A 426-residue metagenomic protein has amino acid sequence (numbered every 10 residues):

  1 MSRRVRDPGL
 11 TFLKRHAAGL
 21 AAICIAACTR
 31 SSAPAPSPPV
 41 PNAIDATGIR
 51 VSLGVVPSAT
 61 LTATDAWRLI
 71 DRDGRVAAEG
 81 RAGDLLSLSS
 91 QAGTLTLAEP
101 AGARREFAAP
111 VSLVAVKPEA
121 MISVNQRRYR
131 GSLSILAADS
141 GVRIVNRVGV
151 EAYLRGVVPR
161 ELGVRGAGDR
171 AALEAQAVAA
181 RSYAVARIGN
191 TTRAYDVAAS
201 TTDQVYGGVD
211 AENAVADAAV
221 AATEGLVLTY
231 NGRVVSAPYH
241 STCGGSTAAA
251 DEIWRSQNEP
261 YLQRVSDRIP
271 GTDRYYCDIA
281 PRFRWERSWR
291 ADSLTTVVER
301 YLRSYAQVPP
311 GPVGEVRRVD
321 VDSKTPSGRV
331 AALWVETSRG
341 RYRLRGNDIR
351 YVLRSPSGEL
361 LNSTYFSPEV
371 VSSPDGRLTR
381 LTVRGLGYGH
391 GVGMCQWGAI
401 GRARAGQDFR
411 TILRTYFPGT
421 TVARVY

Functional and structural regions predicted by a protein language model:
R3-V5, G9-H16, C24-Y426: Conserved, single-site charged/polar hotspot
